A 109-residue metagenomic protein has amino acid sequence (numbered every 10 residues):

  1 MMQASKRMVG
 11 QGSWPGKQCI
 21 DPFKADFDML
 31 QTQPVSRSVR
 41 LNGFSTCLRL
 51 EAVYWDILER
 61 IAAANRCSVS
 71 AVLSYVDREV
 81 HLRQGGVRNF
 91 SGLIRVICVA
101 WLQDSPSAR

Functional and structural regions predicted by a protein language model:
M2-R40: A detector of short terminal or domain-flanking linear segments
R40-L93, C98: Amphipathic, hydrophobic secondary-structure cores in small proteins
R95-R109: Short, solvent-exposed charged binding patches
